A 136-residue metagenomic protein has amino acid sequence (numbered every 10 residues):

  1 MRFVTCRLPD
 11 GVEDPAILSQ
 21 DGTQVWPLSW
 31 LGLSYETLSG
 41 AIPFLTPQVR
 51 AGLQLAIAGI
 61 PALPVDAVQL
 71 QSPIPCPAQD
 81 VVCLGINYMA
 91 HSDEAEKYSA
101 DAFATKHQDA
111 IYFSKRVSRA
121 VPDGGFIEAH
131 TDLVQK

Functional and structural regions predicted by a protein language model:
M1-K106, A110-I111: N-terminal non-catalytic cap/leader segment that marks the start of a structured domain
L8-D10, R119, K136: A short catalytic or substrate-binding loop motif that flags glycine-/basic-rich loops and adjacent residues that bind
A104-G124: A gly/proline- and charged-residue-enriched helix-loop-helix capping module
A120-V134: Active-site glycine-rich loop that binds ribose-phosphate moieties when present
